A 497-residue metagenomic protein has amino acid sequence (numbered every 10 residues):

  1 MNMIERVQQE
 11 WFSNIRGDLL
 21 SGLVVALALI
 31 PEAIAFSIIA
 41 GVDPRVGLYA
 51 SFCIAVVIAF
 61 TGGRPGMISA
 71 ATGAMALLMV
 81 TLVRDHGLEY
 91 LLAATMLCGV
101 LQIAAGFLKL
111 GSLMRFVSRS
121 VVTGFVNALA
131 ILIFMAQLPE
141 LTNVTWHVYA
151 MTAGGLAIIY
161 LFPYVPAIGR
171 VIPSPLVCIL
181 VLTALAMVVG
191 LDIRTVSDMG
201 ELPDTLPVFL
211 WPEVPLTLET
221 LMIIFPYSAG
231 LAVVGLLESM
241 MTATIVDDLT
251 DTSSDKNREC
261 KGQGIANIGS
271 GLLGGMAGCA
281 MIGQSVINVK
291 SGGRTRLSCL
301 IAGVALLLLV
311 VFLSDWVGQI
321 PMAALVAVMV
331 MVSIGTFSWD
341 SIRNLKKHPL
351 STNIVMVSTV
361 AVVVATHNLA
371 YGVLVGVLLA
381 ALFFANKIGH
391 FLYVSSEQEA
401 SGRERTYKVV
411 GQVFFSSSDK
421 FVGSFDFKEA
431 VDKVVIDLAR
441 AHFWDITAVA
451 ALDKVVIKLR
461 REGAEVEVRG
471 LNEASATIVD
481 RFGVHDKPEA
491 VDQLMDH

Functional and structural regions predicted by a protein language model:
M1-F383, K387-L392: Transmembrane helical cores of multi-pass ion-transport proteins
M1-R16, R194-L210, F391-K408, G463-H497: Intrinsically disordered, low-complexity non-transmembrane regions of multi-pass membrane transporters
M3-E5, S298-W316, F427-A448, A490-H497: Contiguous hydrophobic segments
E140-L141, T183-A186, A232, E399 (+3 more regions): Glycine-rich loops and low-complexity Gly/Arg-rich segments that provide flexible linkers or classic glycine-based
G335-H485: The feature marks cytosolic C-terminal regulatory regions of anion transporters and related permeases
